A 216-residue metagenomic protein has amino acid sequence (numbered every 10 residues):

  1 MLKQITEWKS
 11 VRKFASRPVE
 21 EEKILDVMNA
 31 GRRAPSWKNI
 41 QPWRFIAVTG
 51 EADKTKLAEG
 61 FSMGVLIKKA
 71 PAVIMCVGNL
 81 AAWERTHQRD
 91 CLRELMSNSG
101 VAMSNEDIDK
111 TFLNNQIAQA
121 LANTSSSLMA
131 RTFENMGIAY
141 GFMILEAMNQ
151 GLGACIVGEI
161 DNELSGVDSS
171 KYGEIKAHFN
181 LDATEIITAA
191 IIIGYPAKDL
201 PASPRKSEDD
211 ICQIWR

Functional and structural regions predicted by a protein language model:
M1-R216: Acidic, surface-exposed loops and disordered segments
